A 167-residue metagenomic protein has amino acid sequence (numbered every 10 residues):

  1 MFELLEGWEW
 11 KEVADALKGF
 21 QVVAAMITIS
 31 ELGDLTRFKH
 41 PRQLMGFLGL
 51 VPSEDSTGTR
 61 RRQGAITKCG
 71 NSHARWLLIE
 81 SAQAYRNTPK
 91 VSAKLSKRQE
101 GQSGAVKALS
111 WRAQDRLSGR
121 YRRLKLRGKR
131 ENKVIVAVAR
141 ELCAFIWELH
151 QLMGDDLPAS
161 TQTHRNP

Functional and structural regions predicted by a protein language model:
M1-P167: A detector of single, family-specific signature residues that are central to catalytic or substrate-handling motifs
